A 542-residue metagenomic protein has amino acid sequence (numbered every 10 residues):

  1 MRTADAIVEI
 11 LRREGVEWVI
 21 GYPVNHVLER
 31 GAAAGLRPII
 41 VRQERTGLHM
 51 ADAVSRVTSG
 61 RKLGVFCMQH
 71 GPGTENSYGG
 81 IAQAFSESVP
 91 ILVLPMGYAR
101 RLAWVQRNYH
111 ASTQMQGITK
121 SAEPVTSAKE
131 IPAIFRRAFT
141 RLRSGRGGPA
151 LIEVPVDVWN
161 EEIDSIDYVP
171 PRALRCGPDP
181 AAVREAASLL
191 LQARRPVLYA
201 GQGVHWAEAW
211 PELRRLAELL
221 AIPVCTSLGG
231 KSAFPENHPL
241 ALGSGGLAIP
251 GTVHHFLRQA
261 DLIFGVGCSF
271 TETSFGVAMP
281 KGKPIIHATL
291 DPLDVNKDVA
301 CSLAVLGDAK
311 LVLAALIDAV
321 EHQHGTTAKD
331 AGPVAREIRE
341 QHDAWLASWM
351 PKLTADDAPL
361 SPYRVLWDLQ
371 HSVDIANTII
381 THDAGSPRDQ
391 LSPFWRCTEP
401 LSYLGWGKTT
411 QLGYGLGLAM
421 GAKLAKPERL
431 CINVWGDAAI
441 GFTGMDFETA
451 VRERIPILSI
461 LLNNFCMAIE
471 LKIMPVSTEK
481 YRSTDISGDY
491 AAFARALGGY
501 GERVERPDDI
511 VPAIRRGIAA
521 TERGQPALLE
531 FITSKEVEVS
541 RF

Functional and structural regions predicted by a protein language model:
M1, G21, A207, H254 (+7 more regions): Conserved structured core elements
M1-D330, T449, P456-S459, D489 (+1 more regions): N-terminal alpha/beta PP-like core and its mobile active-site loop of ThDP/TPP-dependent enzymes
A4, R12-E14, Y22-A34, R339-A422 (+1 more regions): Active-site diphosphate/adenylate-binding microenvironment
E14-G15, F66-M68, A173-L174, L198-G201 (+6 more regions): Short, contiguous strand/loop micro-motifs
G60, I375-A376, P427-E428: Short helix-loop-beta connector
L102, L247, N296-D298, A304-L306 (+4 more regions): Thiamine diphosphate
K129, S165-I166, A187, G282-A384 (+2 more regions): Phosphate/pyrophosphate-binding active-site segments
V156-W159, S386-P387, S534-E536: Short, internal active-site loops enriched in acidic
